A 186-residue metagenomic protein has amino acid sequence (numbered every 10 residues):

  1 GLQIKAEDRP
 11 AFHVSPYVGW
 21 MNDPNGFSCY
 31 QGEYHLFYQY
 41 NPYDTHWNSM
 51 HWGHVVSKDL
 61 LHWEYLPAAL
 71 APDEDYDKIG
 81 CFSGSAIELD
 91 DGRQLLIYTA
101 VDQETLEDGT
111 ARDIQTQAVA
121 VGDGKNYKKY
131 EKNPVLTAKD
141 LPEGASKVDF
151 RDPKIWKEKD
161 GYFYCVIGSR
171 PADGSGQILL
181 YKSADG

Functional and structural regions predicted by a protein language model:
G1-D152, K157-G186: Beta-rich carbohydrate-recognition and catalytic domains
